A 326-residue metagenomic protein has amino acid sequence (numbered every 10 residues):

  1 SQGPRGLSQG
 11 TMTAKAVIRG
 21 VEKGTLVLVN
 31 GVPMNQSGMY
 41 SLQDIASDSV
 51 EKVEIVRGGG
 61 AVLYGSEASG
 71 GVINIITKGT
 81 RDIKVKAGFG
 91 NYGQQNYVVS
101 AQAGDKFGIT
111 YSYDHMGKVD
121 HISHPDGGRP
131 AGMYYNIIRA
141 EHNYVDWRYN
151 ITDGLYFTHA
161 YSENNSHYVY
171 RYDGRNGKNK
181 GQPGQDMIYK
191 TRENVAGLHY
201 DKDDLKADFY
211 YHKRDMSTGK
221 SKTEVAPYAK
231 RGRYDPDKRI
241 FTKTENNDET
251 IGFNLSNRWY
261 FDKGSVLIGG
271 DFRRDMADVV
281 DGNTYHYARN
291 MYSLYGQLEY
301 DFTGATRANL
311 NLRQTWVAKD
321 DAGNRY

Functional and structural regions predicted by a protein language model:
S1-V32, E51: Extracytoplasmic beta-strand/coil segments of soluble accessory domains associated with Gram-negative outer-membrane
K15-V17, V32-R57, I75: Short acidic/polar hinge/loop motifs at secondary-structure boundaries that mediate gating or recognition
S47-K84: A beta-strand signature from Gram-negative outer-membrane beta-barrel systems, especially the internal plug domain
I55-V56, R81-K84, P125-M133, N176-G184 (+4 more regions): Extracytoplasmic loops and strand-loop junctions of Gram-negative outer membrane beta-barrel proteins
T77-G90, K106-I109, D204-A207, V266-L267: Transmembrane beta-strand segments of Gram-negative outer membrane beta-barrel proteins
K78-Q102, G132-N136: Short strand-turn segments of transmembrane beta-barrel domains in outer membranes, especially the first one or two
S100-Y189: Periplasmic-side early beta-strands and strand-to-turn transitions of outer-membrane beta-barrels
I109, N150-N164, I188-Y326: Face-selective signature of the C-terminal outer-membrane beta-barrel domain
